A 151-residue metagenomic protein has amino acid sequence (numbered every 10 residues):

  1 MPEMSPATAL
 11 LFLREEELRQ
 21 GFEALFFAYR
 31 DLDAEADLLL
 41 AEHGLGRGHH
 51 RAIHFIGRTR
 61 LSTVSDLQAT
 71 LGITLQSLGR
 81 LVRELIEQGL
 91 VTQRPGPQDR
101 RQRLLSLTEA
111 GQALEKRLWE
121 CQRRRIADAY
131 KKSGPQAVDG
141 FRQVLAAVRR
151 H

Functional and structural regions predicted by a protein language model:
M1-H43, A147: N-terminal leader segment of winged-helix/HTH proteins
F26-Y29, G57, T108, R142-L145: Generic structural concept
R30-S77: N-terminal helix-turn-helix DNA-binding core of bacterial DNA-binding proteins
D33, R83-Q143: Charged, amphipathic alpha-helical coiled-coil/dimerization segments
R80: DNA-binding alpha-helical recognition surfaces that contact promoter or target DNA
R149-H151: Short, charged, intrinsically disordered terminal tails
